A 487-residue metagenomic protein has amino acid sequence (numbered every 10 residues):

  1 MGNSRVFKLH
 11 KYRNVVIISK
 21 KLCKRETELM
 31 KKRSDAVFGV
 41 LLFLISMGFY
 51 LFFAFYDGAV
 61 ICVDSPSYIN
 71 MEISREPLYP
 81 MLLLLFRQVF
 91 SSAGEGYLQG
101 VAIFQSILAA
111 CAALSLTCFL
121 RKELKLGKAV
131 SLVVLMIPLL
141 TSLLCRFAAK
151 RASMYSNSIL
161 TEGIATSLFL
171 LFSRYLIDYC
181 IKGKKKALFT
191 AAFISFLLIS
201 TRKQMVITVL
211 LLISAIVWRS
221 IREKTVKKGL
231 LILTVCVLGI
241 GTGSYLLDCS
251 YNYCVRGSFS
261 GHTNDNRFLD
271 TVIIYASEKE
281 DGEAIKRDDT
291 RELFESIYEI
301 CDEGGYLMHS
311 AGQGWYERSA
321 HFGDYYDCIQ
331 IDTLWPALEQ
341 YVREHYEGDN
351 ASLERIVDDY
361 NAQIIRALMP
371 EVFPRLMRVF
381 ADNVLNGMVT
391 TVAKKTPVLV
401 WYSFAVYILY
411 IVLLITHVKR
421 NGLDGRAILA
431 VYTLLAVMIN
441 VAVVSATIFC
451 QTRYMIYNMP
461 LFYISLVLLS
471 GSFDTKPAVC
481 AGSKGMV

Functional and structural regions predicted by a protein language model:
S34-C62, T141-S142, L238-Y251: Transmembrane signal-anchor helices characteristic of membrane glycosylation enzymes that use polyprenol
F52-G96, V357, M377: Extracytoplasmic catalytic/substrate-binding loops of multi-pass membrane glycan-assembly enzymes
P77-P80, L98, L135-A165, F196 (+2 more regions): Aromatic- and kink-enriched transmembrane "portal" helix at the membrane-lumen/periplasm boundary that abuts
Q99-L108, Y346-M438: Membrane-interface anchor segments at the N-terminal boundary of transmembrane helices in multi-pass membrane enzymes
I103-K128, S167, L171, Y175: Transmembrane-helix motifs of polytopic, lipid-linked glycan transferases
L170-A187: Membrane-interface transmembrane helices that cradle and orient dolichyl/undecaprenyl
L188-R202, V237-G243, D248: Membrane-interface alpha helices of multi-pass inner-membrane proteins
G261-R378: Membrane-proximal stem/loop segments at transmembrane-domain junctions that anchor or position
